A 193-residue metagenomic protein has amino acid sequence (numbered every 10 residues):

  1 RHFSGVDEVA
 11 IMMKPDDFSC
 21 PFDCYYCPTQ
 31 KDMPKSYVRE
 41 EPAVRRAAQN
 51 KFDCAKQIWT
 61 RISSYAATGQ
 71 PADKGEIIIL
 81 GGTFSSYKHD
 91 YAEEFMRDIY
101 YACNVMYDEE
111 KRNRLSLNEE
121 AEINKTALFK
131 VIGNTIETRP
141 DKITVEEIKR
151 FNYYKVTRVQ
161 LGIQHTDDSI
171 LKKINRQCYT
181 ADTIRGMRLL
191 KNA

Functional and structural regions predicted by a protein language model:
R1-D23, K31-W59, S63-Y65, Q70-P71 (+1 more regions): N-terminal [4Fe-4S]-dependent radical SAM core
P28: Cys/His-coordinated zinc-binding microdomains
R39-Q57, I77, G81-A193: Conserved non-cysteine loop/helix-boundary elements of the Radical SAM core domain that shape
